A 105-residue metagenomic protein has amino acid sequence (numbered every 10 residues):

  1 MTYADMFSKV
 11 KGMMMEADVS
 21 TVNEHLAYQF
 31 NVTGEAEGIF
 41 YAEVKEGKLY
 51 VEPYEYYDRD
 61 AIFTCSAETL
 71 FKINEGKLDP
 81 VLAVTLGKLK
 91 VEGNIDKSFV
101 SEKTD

Functional and structural regions predicted by a protein language model:
M1-D105: Feature captures hydrophobic
